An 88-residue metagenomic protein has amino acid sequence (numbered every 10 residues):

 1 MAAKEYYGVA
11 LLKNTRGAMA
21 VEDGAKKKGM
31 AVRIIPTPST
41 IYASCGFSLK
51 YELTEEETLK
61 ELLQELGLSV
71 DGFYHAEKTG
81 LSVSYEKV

Functional and structural regions predicted by a protein language model:
M1, G24-V32, S84-V88: A short, terminal or domain-edge coil/loop segment
M1-K4, I41: Solvent-exposed alpha-helices and their adjacent loops that cap or buttress functional pockets in soluble metabolic
K4-L11: Short glycine-/aliphatic-rich beta-strand segments at the starts of folded cytosolic domains
Y6, A43-C45, S69-V70: A generic structural signal for well-ordered coil/turn residues at beta-strand boundaries that shape enzyme active-site
L11-N14, E77-T79: Short, flexible beta-strand-to-coil junctions
K13-M19, S84-V88: Short N-terminal helix-initiation segments at or just after the protein's N-terminus
K13-T15, E22-Q64: Amphipathic, hydrophobic secondary-structure cores in small proteins
E56-V88: C-terminal structural segments of small proteins and small subunits
